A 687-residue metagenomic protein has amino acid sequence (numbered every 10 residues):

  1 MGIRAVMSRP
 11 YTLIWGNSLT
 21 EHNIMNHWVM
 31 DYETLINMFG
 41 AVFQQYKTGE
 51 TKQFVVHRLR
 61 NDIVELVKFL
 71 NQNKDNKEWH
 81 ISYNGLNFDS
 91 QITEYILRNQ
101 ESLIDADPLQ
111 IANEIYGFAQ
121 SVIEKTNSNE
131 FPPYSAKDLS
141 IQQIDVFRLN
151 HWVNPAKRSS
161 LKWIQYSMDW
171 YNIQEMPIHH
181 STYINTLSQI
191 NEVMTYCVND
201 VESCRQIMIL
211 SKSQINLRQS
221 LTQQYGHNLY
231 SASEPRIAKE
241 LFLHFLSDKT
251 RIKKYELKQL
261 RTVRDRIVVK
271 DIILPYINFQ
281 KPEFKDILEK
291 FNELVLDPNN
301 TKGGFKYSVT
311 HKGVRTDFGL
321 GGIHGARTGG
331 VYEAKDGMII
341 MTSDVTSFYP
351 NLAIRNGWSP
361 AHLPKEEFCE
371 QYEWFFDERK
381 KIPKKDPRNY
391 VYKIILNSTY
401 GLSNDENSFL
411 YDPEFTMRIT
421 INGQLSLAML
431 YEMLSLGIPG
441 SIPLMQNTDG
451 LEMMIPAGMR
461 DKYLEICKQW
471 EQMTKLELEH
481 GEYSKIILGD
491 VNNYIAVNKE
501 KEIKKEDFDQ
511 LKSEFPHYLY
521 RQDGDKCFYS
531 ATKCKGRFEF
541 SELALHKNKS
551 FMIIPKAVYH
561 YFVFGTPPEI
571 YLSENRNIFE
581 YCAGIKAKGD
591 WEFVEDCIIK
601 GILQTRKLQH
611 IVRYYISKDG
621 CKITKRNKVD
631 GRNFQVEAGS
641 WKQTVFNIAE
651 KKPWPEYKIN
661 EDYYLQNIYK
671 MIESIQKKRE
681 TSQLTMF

Functional and structural regions predicted by a protein language model:
I14, H22, P155-S159, I164-M176 (+15 more regions): Conserved "right-hand" nucleotidyltransferase catalytic core of DNA-directed polymerases
G16-Q44, S347-Y349: Gly/Thr-rich phosphate-binding beta-strand-loop-beta motif of the actin/hexokinase/Hsp70
H27-D31, H80, I340-T342: Short glycine-aspartate micro-motif
G49-W163: Conserved DEDDh/DEDDy metal-dependent 3′-5′ exonuclease domain
S90, L103-K125, D265-Y411, M671-S674 (+2 more regions): Catalytic nucleotidyl-transfer cores of nucleotide-processing enzymes
A156, K393-Y400, Y411-Y431: Conserved pre-motif C helix in the palm subdomain of viral-like polymerases
V263, K270, F305, H311 (+1 more regions): C-terminal, non-catalytic extensions of nucleic-acid polymerases
